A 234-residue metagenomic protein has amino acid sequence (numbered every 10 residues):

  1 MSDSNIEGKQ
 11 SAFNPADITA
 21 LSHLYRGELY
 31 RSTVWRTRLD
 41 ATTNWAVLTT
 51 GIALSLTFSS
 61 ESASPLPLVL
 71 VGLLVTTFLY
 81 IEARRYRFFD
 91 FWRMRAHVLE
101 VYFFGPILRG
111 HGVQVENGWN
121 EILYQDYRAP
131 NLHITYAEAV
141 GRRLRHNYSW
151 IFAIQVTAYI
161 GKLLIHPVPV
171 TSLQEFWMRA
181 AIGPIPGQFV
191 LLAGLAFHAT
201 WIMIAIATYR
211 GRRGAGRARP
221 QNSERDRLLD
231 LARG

Functional and structural regions predicted by a protein language model:
S2-L24, I107-A129, E224: Short, charged cytosolic
G8-S59, L192, A199-A205: Cytosolic-side membrane-entry/anchor segment at the start of a transmembrane helix
Y30-D40, G118-T157: Loop-to-transmembrane boundary segments
L39-R85: Long, highly hydrophobic alpha-helical transmembrane signal-anchor segments
A46-T50, V69-T77, W92, I151-G161 (+1 more regions): Lipid-exposed faces of alpha-helical membrane segments in multi-pass integral membrane proteins
T49-P67, I154-M178: Juxtamembrane "helix exit" motif at the C-terminal ends of alpha-helical transmembrane segments in multi-pass membrane
L74-Y124, M203-P220: Inner-leaflet juxtamembrane helices
K162-G234: Alpha-helical transmembrane anchor segments
